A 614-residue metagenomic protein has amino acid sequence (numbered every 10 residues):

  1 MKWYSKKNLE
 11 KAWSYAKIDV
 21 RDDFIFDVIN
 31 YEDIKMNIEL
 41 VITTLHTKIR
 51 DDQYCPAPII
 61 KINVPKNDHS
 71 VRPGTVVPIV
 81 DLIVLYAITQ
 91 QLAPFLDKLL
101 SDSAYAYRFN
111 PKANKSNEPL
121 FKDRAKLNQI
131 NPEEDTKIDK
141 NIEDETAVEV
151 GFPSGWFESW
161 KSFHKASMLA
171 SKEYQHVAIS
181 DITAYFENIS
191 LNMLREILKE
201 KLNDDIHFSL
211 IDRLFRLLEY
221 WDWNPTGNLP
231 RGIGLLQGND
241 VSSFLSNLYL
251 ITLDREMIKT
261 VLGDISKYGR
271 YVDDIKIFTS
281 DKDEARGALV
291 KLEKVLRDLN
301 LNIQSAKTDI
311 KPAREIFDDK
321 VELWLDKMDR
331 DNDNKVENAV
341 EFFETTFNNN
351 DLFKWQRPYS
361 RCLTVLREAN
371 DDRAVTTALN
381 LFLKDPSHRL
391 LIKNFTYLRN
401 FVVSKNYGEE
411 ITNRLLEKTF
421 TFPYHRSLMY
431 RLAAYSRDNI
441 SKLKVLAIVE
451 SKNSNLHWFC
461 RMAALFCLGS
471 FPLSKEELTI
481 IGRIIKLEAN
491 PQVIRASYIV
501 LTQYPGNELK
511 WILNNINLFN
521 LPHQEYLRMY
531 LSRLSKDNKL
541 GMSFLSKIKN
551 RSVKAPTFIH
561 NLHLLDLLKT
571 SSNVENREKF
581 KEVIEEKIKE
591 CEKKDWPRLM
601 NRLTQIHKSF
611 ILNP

Functional and structural regions predicted by a protein language model:
M1-S70, K581-P614: Non-catalytic, polymerase-adjacent accessory regions of viral genome-replication enzymes
P78-P94: Elongated alpha-helical scaffolds
P94-I179: Active-site-proximal segment of RNA-dependent polymerases
L99-E118, S209-L217, D264-R270, S305-K307: Short, glycine/acidic-rich hinge or "gate" loops at secondary-structure transitions that mediate conformational
F152-V272, I277-R286, N338-Y530, S535-I548 (+3 more regions): Conserved polymerase palm-domain catalytic core
I206, E293-L301: A common structural junction motif
L299-D331: Conserved catalytic core of two-metal-ion nucleotidyltransferases
K539-I548, P556-P614: Terminal, non-catalytic domain-edge segments
